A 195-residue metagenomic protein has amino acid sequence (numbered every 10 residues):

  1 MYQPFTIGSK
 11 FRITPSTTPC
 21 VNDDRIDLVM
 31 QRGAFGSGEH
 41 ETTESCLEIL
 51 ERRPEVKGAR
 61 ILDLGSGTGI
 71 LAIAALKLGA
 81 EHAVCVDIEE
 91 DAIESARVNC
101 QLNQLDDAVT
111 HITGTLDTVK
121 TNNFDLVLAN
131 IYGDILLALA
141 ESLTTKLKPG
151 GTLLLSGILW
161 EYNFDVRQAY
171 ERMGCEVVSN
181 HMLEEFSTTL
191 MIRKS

Functional and structural regions predicted by a protein language model:
M1-G36: Non-catalytic substrate-recognition/targeting regions of SAM-dependent transferases
Y2, T17-P19, E51-R52, L116-T118 (+1 more regions): Short, flexible, glycine/charge-rich loop motifs used to bind or transfer phosphoryl groups or to couple energy/partner
G8, D23, V56, Q104-D106 (+1 more regions): Short, well-ordered coil/turn elements that cap or connect secondary structure elements
T17, K194-S195: Short loop segments at secondary-structure junctions
A34-L116, K120: Conserved SAM/SAH cofactor-binding pocket of Class I
E48, I88-R193: S-adenosylmethionine
